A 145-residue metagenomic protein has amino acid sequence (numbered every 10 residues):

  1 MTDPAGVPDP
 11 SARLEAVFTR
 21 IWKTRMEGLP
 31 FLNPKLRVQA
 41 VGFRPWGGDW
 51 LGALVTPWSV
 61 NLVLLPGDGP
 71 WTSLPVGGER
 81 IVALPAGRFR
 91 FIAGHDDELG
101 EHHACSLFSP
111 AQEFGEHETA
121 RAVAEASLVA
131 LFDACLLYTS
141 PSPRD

Functional and structural regions predicted by a protein language model:
M1-W50: Charge-rich, low-complexity N-terminal segments
G42-P66: Amphipathic, interaction-prone secondary-structure segments
L65-P70, G78-R80, F89, H95: Boundary segments of small protein-protein interaction reader/adaptor domains
A83-A111: Short acidic, glycine/tyrosine-flanked loop/strand segments centered on an H-E-D-like triad
A126-L137: Short arginine-rich
Y138-D145: Conserved small/polar residues in nucleotide/adenosyl-binding loops
